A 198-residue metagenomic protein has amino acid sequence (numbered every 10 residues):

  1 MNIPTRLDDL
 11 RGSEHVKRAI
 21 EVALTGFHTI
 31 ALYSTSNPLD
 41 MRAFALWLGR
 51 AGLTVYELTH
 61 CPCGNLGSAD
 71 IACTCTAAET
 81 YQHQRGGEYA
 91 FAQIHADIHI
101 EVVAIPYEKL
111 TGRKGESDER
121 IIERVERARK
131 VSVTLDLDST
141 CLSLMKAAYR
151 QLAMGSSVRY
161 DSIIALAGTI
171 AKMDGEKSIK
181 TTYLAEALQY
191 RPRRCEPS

Functional and structural regions predicted by a protein language model:
M1-V16, A153-M154: Dynamic helix-loop-helix/coil hinge segments at AAA+ ATPase domain boundaries and subdomain interfaces
N2-R6, W47, E101-A104: Poly-acidic low-complexity segments
L10, M41-R42, A51-S198: Basic, amphipathic alpha-helical bundle interface domains used for macromolecular binding and assembly
G12-S13, E21-F27: Phosphate-binding P-loop
V16-A19, Y160: Short glycine/serine/threonine-rich phosphate/pyrophosphate-binding segments that cradle anionic phosphate groups
T25-V55: Walker A/P-loop
